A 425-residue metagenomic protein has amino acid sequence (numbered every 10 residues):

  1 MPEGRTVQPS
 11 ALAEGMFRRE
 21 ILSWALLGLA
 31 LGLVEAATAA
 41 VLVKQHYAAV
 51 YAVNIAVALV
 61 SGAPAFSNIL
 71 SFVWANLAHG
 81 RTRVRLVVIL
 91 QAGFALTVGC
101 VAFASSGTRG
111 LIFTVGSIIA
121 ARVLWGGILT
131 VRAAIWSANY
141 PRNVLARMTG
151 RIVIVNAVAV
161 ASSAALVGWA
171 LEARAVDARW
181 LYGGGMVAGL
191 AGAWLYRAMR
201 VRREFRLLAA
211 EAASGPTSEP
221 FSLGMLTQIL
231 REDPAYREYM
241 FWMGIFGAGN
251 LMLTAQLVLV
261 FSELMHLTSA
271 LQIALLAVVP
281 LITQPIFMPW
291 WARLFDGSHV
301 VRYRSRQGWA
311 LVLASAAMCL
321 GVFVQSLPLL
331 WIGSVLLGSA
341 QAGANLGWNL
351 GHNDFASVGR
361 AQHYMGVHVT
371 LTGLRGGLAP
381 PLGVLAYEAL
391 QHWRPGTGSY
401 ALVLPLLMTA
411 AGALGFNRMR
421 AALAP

Functional and structural regions predicted by a protein language model:
P2-F17, R203-F241: Juxtamembrane intracellular "pre-TM" segments in multi-pass secondary transporters
P2-I69, A235-A277: Helix-loop boundary and gating motifs at the non-cytosolic
L70-R83, L171, I286-V300, Y387: Helix-to-loop junctions at the C-terminal end of transmembrane segments in multipass secondary transporters
H79-A92, D296-L311: Cytoplasmic membrane-interface "Motif A"-like loop-to-helix N-cap segments of 12-TM Major Facilitator Superfamily
Q91-R109, A310-Q325: C-terminal ends and interior cores of transmembrane alpha-helices in multi-pass membrane transporters/permeases
A102-S105, A188-V201, V403-P425: Multi-pass alpha-helical transporter architecture, strongest for 12-TM Major Facilitator/SLC carriers used
G127-Y140, G343-S357: Intracellular juxtamembrane helix-capping segments at the cytosolic ends of symmetry-related transmembrane helices
W169-V187, Y387-T409: A membrane-interface helix-boundary motif in multi-pass transporters
